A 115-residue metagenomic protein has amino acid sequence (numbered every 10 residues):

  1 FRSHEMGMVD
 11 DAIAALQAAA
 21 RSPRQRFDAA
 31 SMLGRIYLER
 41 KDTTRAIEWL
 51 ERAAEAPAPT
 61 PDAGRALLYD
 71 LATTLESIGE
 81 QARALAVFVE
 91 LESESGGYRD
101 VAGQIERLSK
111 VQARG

Functional and structural regions predicted by a protein language model:
D28, D62-A66, D100: Start-of-helix register in tetratricopeptide repeats
M32, Y69-D70, Q104: "A position-specific structural signal for the A-helix of alpha-solenoid helical repeats
